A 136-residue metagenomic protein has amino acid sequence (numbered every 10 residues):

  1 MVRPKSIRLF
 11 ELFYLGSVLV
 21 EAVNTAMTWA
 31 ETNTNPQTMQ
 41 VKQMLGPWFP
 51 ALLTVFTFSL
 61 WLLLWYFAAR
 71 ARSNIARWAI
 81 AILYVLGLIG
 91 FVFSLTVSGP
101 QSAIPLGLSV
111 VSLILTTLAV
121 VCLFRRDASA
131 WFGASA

Functional and structural regions predicted by a protein language model:
M1-A136: Topology signature of small-to-medium multi-pass alpha-helical membrane proteins
